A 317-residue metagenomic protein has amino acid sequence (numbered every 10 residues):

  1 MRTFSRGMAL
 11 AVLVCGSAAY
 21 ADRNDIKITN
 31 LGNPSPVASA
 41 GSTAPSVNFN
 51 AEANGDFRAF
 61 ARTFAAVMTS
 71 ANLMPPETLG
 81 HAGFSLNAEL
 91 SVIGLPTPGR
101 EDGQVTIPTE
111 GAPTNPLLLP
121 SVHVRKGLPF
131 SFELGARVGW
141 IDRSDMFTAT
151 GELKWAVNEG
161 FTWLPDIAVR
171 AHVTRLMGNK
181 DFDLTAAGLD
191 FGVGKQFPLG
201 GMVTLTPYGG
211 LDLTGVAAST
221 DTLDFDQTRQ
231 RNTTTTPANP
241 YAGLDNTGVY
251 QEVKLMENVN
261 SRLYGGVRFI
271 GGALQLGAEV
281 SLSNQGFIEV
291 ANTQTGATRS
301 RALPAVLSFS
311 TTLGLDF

Functional and structural regions predicted by a protein language model:
M1-M8: Bacterial N-terminal signal peptides that target proteins for export
G16-A18: N-terminal signal peptide c-region/cleavage motif recognized by signal peptidases
A21-F64, E77, V92-T97, E101-G103 (+2 more regions): Outer-membrane beta-barrel transmembrane domain signature
A21-G160: Transmembrane beta-barrel domains of Gram-negative outer membranes and organellar outer membranes
G80-F84, F130-F132, F147-A149, W163-I167 (+5 more regions): Outer-envelope beta-barrel architecture signal
L86, L128-R143, D166-R175, Q275-N284: Transmembrane beta-strand segments that form the barrel wall of outer-membrane beta-barrel proteins
S121-H123, T150-E152, D190-G192, R262-Y264 (+1 more regions): Membrane-embedded beta-strand positions in outer-membrane beta-barrel channels/transporters
L153, P304-F317: Outer-membrane beta-barrel "beta-signal"
